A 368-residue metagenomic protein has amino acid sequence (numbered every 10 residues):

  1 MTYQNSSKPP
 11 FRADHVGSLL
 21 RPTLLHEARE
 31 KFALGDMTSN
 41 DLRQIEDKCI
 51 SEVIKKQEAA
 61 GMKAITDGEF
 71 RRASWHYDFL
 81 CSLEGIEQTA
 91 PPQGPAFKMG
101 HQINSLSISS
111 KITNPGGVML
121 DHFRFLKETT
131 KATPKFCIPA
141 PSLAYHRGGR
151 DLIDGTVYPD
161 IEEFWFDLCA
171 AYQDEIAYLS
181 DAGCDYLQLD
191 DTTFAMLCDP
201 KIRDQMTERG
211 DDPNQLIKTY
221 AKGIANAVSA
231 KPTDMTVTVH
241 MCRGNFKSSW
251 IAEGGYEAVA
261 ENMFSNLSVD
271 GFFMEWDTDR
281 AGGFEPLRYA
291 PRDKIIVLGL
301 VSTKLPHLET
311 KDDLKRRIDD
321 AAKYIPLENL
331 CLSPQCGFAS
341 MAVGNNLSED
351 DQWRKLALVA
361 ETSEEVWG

Functional and structural regions predicted by a protein language model:
M1-G368: Domain-level signal for soluble alpha/beta catalytic cores
